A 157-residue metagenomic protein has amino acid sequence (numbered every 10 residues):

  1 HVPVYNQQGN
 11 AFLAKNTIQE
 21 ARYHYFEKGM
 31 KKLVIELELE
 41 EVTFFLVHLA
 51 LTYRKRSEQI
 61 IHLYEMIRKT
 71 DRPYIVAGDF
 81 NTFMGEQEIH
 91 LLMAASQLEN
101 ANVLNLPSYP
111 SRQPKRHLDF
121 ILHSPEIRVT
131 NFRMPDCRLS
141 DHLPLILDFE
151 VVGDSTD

Functional and structural regions predicted by a protein language model:
H1-E40, R128, R133-R138: Structured beta-strand-rich core segments of catalytic domains in phosphoester-bond hydrolases
Y23-H24, E65-Y74, N81-D157: Metal-dependent phosphoester-hydrolase catalytic domains
E27-M30, A50-Y53, N81-F83: Short, catalytically relevant binding-site loops at active-site mouths
E36, E41-A50: Active-site-proximal beta-strand elements of phosphoester/diester hydrolases
V47, A77-D79: Active-site flanking residues adjacent to catalytic metal/cofactor-binding acidic residues
E58-Y64: Charged helix-capping and loop-helix junction motifs
